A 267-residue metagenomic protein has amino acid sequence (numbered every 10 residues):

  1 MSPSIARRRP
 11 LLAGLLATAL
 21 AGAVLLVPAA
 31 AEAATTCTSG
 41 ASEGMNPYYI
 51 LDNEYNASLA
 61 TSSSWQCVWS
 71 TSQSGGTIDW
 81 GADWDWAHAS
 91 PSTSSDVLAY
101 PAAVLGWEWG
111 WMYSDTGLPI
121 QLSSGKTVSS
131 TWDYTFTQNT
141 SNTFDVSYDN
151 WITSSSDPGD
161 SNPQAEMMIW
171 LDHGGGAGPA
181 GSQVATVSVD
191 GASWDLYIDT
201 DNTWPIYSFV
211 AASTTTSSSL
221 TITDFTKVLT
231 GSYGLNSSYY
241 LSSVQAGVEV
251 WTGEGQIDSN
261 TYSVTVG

Functional and structural regions predicted by a protein language model:
S2-A33: Secretory targeting and sorting signals
A34-V97: Solvent-exposed N-terminal domain segments of exported/luminal and surface proteins
T77-D79, P119-Q121, T127-T135, T186-S188 (+2 more regions): Ser/Thr- (and often Asn-) enriched beta-sheet segments in non-cytosolic proteins
W80-W84, V128-Y134, Y148-N150, L241-V250: Short, hydrophobic/proline-enriched secondary-structure or compact coil segments at domain edges
W86-L98, N139-T143, D157-S161, A177 (+2 more regions): Short, surface-exposed beta-strand/loop "edge" segments at domain boundaries and coil↔beta transitions
L98-V184: Extracellular-facing segments of soluble proteins and assemblies that are Gly/Ser/Thr-biased and enriched in aromatics
S155-T223: Short helix-loop boundary/capping segments
S213-G267: Long, compositionally biased interface segments
